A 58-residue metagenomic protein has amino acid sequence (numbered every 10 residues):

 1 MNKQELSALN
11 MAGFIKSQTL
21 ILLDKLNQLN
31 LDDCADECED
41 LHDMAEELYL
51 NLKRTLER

Functional and structural regions predicted by a protein language model:
K3, M11-R58: Short, charge-rich amphipathic interface segments used for partner binding and complex assembly
